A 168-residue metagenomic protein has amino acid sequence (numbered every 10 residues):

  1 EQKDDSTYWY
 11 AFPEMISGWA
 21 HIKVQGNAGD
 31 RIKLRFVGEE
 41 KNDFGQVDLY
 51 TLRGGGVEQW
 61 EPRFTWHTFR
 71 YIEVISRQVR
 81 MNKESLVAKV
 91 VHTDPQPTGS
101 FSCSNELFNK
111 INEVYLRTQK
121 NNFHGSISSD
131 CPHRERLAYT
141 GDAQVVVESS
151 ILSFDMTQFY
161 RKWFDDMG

Functional and structural regions predicted by a protein language model:
E1-H133, G141-D142, M156-W163, M167: Extracellular/oxidizing-compartment recognition motifs
L137-F154: Extended ligand-binding clefts on enzyme/binding-domain cores
